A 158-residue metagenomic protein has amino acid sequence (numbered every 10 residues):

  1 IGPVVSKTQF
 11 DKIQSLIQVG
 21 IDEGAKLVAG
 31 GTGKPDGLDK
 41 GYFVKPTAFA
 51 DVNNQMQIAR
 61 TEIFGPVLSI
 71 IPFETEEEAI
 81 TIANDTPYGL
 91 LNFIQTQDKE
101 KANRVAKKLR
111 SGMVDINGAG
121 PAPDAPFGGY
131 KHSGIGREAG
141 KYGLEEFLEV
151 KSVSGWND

Functional and structural regions predicted by a protein language model:
G2, V28, G112-V114: A short, local hydrophobic-aromatic micro-motif
P3-Q14: Short beta-strand to alpha-helix junction loop
I17, D22-E23, D36, K40-D158: Conserved C-terminal structural/oligomerization subdomain of aldehyde/semialdehyde dehydrogenase
K26-D36: Cytochrome P450 fold signature focused on the C-terminal beta-domain
